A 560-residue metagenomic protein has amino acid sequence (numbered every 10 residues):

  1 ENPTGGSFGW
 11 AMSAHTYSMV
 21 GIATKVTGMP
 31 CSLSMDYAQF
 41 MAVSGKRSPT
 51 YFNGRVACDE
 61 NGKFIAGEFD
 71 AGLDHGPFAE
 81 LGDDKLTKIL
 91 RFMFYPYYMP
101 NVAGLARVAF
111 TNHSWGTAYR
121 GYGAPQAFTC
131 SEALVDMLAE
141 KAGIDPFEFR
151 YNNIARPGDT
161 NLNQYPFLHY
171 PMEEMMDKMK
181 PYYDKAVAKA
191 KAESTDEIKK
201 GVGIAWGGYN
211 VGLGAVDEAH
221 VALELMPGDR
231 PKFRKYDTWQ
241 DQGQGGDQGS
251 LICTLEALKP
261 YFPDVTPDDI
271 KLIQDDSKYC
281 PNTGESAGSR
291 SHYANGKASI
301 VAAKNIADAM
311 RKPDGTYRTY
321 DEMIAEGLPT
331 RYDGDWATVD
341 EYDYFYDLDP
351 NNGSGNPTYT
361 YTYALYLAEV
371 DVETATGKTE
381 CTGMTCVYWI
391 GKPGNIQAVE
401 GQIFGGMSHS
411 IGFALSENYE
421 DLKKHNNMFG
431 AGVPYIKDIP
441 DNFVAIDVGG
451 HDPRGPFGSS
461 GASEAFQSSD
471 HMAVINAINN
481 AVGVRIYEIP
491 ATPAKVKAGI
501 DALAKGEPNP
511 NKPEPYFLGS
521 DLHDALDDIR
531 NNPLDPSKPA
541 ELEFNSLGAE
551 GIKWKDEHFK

Functional and structural regions predicted by a protein language model:
E1-E174, A188-K560: Cofactor-binding beta-sheet edge motifs in enzyme active sites
K178-Y183, A504-G506: Short, basic alpha-helical nucleic acid-contact segments in DNA-binding proteins and DNA transaction factors
